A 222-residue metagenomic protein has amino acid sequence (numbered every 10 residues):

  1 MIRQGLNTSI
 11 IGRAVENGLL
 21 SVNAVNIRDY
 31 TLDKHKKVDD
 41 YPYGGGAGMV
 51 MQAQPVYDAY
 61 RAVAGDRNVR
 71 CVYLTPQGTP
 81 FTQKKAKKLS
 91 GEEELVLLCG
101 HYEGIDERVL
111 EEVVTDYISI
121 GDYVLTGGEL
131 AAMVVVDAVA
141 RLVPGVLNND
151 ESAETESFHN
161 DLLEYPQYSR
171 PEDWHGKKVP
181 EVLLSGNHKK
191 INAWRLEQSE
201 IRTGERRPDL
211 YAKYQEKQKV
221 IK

Functional and structural regions predicted by a protein language model:
M1-V63, L184-A212: N-terminal nucleotide/polyanion-binding subdomain common to many enzyme families
N23-V25, R70-V72, L95-V96, D116-I118: Hydrophobic/aromatic beta-strand patches that form the interior of the parallel beta-sheet core in alpha/beta enzyme
H35, Q83-K85, R108-L110: Short, well-ordered secondary-structure micro-motifs
V50-H101: S-adenosyl-L-methionine/SAH cofactor-binding core of RNA-modifying enzymes
V109-F158: Structured adenosyl-cofactor binding patch, chiefly the S-adenosyl-L-methionine
S157-K222: C-terminal accessory segment of soluble enzyme catalytic cores
